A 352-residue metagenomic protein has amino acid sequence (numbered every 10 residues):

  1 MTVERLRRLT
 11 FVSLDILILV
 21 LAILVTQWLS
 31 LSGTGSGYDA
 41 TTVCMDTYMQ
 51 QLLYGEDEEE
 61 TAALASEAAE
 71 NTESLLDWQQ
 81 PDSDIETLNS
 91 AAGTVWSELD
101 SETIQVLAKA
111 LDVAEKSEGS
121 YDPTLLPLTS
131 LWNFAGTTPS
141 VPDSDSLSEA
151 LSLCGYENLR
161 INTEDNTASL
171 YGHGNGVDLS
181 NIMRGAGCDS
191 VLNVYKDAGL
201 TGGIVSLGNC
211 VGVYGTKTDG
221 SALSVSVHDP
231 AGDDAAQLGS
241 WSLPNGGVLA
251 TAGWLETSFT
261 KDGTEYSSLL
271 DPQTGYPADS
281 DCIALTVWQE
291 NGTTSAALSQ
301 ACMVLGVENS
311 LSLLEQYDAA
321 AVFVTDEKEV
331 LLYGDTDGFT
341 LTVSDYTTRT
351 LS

Functional and structural regions predicted by a protein language model:
M1-S352: Mature catalytic core of soluble alpha/beta enzymes
